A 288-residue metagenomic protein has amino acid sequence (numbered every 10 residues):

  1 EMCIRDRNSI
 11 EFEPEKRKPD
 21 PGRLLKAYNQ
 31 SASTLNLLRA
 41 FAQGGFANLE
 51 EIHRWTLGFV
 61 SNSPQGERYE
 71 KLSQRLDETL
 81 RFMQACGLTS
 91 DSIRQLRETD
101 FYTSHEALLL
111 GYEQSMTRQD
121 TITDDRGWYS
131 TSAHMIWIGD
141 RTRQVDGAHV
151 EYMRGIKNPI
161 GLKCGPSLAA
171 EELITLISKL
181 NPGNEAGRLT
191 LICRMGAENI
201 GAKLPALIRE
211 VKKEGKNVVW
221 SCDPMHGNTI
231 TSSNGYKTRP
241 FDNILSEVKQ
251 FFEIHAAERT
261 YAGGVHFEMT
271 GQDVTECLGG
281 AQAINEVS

Functional and structural regions predicted by a protein language model:
E1, R5-G196, Y236-R239, S246-V248 (+2 more regions): Active-site-facing alpha/beta catalytic cores
C193-Q272: Extended C-terminal subregions enriched in glycine
